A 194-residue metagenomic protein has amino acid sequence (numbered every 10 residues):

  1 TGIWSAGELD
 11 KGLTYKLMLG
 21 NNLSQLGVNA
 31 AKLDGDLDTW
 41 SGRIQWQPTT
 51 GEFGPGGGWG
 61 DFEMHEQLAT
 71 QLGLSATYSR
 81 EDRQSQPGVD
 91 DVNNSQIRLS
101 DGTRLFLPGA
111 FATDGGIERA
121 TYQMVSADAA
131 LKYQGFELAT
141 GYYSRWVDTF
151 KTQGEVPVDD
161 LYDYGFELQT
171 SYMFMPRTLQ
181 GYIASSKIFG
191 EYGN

Functional and structural regions predicted by a protein language model:
T1-Q45, E52-M64, R83-G115: Surface-exposed coil loops of outer-membrane beta-barrel proteins
K11-Y15, T50-G54, F136-L138, R177-G181: Repeated loop/turn-to-beta-strand initiation elements of outer-membrane beta-barrel proteins
H65-N194: Outer-membrane beta-barrel pore domains
